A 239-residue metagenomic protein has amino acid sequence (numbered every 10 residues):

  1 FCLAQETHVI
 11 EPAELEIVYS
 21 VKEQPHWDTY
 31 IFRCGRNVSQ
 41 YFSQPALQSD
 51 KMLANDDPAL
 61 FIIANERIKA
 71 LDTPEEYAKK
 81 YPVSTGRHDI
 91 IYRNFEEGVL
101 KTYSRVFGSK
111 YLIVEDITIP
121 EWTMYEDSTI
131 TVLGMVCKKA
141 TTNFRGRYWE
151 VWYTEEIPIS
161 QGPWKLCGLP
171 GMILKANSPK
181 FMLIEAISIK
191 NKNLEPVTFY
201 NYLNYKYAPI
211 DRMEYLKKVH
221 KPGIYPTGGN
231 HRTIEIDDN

Functional and structural regions predicted by a protein language model:
F1-C2: Bacterial N-terminal signal peptides
Q5-T129, V136, E150, M182-N239: Extracellular or lumenal secretory-pathway regions
V132-L133, F144: Structural motif
K138-F199: Gly/Pro-enriched, hydrophobic low-complexity segments that function as extracytoplasmic propeptides/linkers
